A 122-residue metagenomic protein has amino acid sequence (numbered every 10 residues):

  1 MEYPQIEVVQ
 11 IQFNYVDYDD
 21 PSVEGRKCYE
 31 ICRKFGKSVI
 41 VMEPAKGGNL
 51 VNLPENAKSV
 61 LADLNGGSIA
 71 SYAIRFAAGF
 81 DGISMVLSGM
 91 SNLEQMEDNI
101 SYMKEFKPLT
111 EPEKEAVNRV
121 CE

Functional and structural regions predicted by a protein language model:
M1-E122: Beta/alpha (TIM)-barrel catalytic core signal, keyed to glycine-rich beta->alpha loops juxtaposed to Asp/Glu that bind
